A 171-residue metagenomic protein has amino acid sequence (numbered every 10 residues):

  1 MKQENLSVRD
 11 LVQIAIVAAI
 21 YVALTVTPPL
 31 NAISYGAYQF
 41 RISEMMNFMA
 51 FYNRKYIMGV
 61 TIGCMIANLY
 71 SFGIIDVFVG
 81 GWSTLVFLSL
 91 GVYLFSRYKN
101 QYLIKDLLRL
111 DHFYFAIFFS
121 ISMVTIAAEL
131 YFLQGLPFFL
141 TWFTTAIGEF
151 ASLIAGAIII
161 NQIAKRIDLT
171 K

Functional and structural regions predicted by a protein language model:
K2-K55: Hydrophobic transmembrane alpha-helices
L11-A15, K55, G59, D76 (+2 more regions): Small-residue packing motifs within transmembrane alpha-helices
Y21, V60-N68: Small-polar-interrupted transmembrane alpha-helices in polytopic inner-membrane proteins
V26-A37, I66-G81, S89-K171: Membrane-embedded alpha-helical hairpins and interfacial helices in multi-pass inner-membrane proteins
A37-M46, T61, W82-V86, S120: Hydrophobic alpha-helical segments embedded in the membrane of multi-pass proteins
E44-A50, G63, A127-L133: Generic transmembrane alpha-helix signature in multi-pass membrane proteins, especially transporters/channels
Y52-V60, I121-M123: A generic, lipid-embedded transmembrane alpha helix
